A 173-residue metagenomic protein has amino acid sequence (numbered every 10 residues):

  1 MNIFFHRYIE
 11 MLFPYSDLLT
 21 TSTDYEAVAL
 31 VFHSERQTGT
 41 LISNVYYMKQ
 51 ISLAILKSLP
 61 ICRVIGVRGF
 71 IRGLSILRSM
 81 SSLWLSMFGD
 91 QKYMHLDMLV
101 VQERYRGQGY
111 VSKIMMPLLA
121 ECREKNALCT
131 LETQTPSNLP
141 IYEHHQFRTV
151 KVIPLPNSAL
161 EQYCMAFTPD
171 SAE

Functional and structural regions predicted by a protein language model:
M1-D17: Active-site rim helix/loop that mediates acceptor-substrate recognition in acyltransferases
F13-H33: Conserved beta-hairpin
E26, L160-M165: Short hydrophobic/aromatic beta-strand or adjacent loop that forms the aromatic wall/cage of a ligand/substrate-binding
V28-V100: Conserved acyl-donor/pantetheine-binding loop and adjacent beta-alpha core of acyl/acetyltransferases and related
Y93-M94, E121-Q134: Conserved GNAT acetyl-CoA-binding A-motif
D97-R106, T130-P140, P154-S158, F167-P169: Conserved beta-strand-loop-alpha-helix junction that forms the acyl-donor binding cleft
V101, G107-A120: Conserved acetyl-CoA-binding loop-helix of GNAT-fold acetyltransferases
S112, E124-N126, T135-V152: Conserved active-site alpha-helix within GNAT-family acetyltransferase domains
